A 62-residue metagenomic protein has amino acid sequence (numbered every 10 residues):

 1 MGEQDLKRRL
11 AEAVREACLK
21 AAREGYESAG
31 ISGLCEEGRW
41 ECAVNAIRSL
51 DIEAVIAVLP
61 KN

Functional and structural regions predicted by a protein language model:
M1-S28: N-terminal acidic leader/helix
I31-N62: Short, charge-rich amphipathic interface segments used for partner binding and complex assembly
